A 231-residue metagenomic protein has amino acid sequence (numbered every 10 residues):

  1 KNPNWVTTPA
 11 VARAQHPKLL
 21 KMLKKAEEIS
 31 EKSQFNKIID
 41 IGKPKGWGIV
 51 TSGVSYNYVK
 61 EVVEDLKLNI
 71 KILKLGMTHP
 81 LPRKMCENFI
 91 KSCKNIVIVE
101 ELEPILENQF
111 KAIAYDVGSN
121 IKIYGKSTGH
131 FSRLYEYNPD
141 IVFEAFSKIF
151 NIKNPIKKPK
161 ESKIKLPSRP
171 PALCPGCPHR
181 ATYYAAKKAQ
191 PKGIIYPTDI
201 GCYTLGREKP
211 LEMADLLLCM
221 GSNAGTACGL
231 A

Functional and structural regions predicted by a protein language model:
K1-L173, P178-H179: Flexible, low-complexity linker and terminal segments
I90, Q190, A231: Gly/Ala-rich phosphate-binding loop of Rossmann-like dinucleotide-binding domains, activating on the conserved
N154-P155, Q190-I195: Proline-centered turn/helix-capping motifs that create local helix->coil transitions or kinks
A172-K192: Internal active-site segments that recognize and position negatively charged phosphoryl groups and nucleotide moieties
R180-Y184, I195-A231: Thiamine diphosphate
